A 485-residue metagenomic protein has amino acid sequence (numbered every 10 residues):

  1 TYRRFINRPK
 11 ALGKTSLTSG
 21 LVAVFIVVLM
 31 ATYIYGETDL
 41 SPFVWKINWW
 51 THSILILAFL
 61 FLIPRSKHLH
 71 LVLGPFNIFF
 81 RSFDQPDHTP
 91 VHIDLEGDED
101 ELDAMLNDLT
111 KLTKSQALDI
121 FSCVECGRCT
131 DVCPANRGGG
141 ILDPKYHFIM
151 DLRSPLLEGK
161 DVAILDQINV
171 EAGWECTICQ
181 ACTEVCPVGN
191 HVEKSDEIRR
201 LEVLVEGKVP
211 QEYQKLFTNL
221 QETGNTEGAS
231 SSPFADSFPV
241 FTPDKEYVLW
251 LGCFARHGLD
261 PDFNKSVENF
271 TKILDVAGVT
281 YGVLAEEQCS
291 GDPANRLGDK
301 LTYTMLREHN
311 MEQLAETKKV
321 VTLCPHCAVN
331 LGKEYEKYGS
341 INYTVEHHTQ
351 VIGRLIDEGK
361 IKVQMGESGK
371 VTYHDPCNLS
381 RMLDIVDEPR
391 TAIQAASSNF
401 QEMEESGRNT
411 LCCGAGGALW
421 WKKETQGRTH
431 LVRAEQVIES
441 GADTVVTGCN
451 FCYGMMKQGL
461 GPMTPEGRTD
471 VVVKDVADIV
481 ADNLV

Functional and structural regions predicted by a protein language model:
T1, L112-I120, D143, H147-I149 (+2 more regions): Iron-sulfur-cluster electron-transfer modules
T1-L106: Membrane-embedded alpha-helical bundles of multi-pass integral membrane proteins
V91-I120, R128-T130, N136-V185, G189-G224 (+5 more regions): Ferredoxin-type iron-sulfur electron-transfer modules in oxidoreductases and energy-metabolism complexes
L251-T344, N378-V485: Cofactor-cradling patches in redox/metallo enzymes
Y343-V351: Short, conserved active-site entrance elements at the starts or edges of catalytic domains
D357-I393: C-terminal amphipathic alpha-helical segment
